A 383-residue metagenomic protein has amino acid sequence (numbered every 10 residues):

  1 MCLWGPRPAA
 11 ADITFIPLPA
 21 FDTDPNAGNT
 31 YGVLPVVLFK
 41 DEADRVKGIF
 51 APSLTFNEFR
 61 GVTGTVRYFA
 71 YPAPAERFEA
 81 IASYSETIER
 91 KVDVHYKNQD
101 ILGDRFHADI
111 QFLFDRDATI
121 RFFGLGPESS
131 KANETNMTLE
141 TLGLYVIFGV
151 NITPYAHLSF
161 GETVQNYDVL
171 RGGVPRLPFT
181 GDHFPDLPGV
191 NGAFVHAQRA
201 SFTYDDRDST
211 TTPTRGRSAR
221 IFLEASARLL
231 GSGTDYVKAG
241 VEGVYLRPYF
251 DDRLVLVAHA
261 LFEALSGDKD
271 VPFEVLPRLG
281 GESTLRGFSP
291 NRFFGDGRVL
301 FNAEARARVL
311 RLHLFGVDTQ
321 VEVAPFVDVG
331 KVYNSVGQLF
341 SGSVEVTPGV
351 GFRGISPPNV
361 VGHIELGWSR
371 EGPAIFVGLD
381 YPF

Functional and structural regions predicted by a protein language model:
M1-L3: Bacterial N-terminal signal peptides
R7-T14, D41-G48, A73-R77, I101-H107 (+8 more regions): Short loop/turn motifs that connect adjacent beta-strands in outer-membrane beta-barrel proteins
D12-P17, D22-F194, V361-G362, W368-F383: Gram-negative/organellar outer-membrane beta-barrel architecture
I13-F15, A27-Y31, R60-G64, I88-V92 (+10 more regions): Residues that define the transmembrane beta-barrel architecture of outer-membrane proteins
I16-L18, G32-L34, T65, K91-H95 (+10 more regions): Membrane-embedded beta-strand positions in outer-membrane beta-barrel channels/transporters
P17-P19, F50-L54, A80-A82, A108-F112 (+9 more regions): Membrane-embedded beta-strand positions of outer-membrane beta-barrel proteins
D182-N191, V195-V321: C-terminal outer-membrane beta-barrel translocator/porin domains of Gram-negative envelope proteins and their
R306-E345: C-terminal hydrophobic structural anchor segments that stabilize assembly/packing rather than catalytic chemistry
